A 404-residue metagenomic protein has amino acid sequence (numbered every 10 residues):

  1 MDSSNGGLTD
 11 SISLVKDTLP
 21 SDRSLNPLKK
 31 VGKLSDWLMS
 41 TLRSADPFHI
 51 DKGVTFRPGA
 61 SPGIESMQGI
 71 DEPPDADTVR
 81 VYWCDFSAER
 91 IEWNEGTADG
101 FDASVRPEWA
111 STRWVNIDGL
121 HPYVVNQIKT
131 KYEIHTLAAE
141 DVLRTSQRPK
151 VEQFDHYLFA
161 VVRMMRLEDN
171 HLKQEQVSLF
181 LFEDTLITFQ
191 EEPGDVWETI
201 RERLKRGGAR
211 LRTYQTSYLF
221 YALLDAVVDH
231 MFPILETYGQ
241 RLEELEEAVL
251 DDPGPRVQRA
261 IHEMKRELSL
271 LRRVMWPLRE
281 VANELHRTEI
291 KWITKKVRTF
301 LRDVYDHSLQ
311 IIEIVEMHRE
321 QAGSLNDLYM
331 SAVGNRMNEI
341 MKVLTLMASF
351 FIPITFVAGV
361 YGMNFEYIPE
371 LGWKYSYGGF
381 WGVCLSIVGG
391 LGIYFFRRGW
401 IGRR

Functional and structural regions predicted by a protein language model:
M1-D303, H307-M317, E370, G382 (+1 more regions): Peripheral, non-transmembrane regulatory/ligand-interaction domains of membrane transport proteins
T130, G359, F396: Short polybasic/polar patches that bind polyanions
L137, L309-M347: Membrane-interface, cytosolic juxtamembrane amphipathic helix immediately N-terminal to a transmembrane helix, enriched
S178, S331-G334, T355: Short linear Ser/Thr-Pro motifs
V249, I312, R319-A322, N326-Y329 (+2 more regions): C-terminal alpha-helix/helix-terminus motif
R336-Y367, G378-V388: Bilayer-spanning, highly hydrophobic alpha-helical transmembrane segments
E370-R404: Hydrophobic alpha-helical transmembrane segments of membrane transport and translocation systems, primarily multi-pass
